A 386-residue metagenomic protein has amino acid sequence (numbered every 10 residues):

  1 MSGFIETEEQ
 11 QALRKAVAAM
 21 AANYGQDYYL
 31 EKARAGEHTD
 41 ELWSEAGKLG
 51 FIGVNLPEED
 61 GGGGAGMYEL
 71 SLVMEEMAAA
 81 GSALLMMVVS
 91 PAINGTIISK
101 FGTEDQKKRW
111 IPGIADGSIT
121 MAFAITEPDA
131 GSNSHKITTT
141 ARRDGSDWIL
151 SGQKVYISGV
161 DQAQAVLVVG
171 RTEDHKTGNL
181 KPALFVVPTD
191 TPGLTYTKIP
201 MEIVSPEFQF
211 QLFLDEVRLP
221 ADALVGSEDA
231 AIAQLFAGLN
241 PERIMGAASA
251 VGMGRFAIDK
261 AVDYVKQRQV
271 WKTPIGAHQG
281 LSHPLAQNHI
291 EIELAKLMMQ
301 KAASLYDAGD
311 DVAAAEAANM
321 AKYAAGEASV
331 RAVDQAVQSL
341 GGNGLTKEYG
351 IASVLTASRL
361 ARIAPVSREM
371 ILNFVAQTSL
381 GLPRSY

Functional and structural regions predicted by a protein language model:
M1-A80, L84, F101-Q106, G113-S118 (+4 more regions): Alpha-helical interface subdomain recognition
G50, V73-A78, G170, V187-T191 (+1 more regions): Short Ser/Thr-interspersed hydrophobic loop/turn segments at strand-loop and sheet-helix junctions that line or gate
A65-G66, N133-H135, G159-A163, G178-K181 (+2 more regions): Short glycine/proline-enriched turns and hinge-like loops at secondary-structure junctions
A92-F101: Helix-loop "lid/cap" segments that line or gate small-molecule binding pockets
G117-I125: A short, Trp-centered hydrophobic/proline-enriched beta-strand micro-motif
K136-T138, D190-R218: Flexible, small-/acidic-enriched active-site or ligand-binding loops
S151-T197: A short core secondary-structure module
F210-A237: A short, charged helix-loop
